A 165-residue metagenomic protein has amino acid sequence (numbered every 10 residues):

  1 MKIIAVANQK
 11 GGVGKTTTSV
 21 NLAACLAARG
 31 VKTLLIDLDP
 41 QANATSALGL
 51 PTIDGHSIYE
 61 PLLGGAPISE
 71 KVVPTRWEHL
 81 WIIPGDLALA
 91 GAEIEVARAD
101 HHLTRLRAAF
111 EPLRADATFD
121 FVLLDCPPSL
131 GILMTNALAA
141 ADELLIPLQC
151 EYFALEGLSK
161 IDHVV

Functional and structural regions predicted by a protein language model:
M1-V165: P-loop NTP-binding core
